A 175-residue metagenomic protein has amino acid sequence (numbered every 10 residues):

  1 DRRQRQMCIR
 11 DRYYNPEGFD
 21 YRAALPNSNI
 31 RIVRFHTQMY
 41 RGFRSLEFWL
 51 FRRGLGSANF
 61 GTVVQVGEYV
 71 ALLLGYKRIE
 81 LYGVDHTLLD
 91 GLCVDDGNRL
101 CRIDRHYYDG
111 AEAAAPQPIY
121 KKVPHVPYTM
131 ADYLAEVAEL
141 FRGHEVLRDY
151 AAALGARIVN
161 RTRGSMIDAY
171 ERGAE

Functional and structural regions predicted by a protein language model:
D1-I9: Single conserved hydrophobic/aromatic residue that forms the stacking wall/gate of nucleotide- or nucleobase-binding
R10-Y13, Y82-G83: Short beta-strand segments
N15-G61, D149, G155-E175: Mobile, glycine- and charge-enriched loop segments and immediately flanking short secondary-structure elements within
L25-I30, D85-G110: Short, surface-exposed, charged loop/turn segments at secondary-structure junctions
G56-D95, Y128-L140, V159-R163: Glycine-rich anion-binding loop/nest that anchors nucleotide
Y108-S165: Polyanion-binding loop/helix "lid" in catalytic or ligand-binding cores
